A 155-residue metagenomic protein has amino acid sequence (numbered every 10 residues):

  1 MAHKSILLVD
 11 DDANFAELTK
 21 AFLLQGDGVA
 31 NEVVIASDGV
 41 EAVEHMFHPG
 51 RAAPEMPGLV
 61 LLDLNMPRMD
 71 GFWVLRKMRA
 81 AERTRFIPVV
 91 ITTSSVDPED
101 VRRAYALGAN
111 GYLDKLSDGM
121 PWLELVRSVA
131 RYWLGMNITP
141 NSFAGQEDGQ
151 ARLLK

Functional and structural regions predicted by a protein language model:
H3, V29, E55-G58, R83-P88: His-Asp phosphorelay/catalytic-motif detector in bacterial-type signaling
H3-L24, V60: Conserved acidic segment of CheY-like receiver
I35-L59: Acidic, metal-coordinating helix/loop segments flanking the phosphotransfer/catalytic sites of two-component signaling
E41, S117-V129, I138-S142: C-terminal output helix
D63, T93: Active-site residues of response regulator receiver
M66: Receiver (REC) domain active-site loop signature in two-component systems and cognate sites in sensor histidine kinases
N110: Short, glycine/charged-rich "phosphate-handling" switch motifs in NTP-dependent and phosphotransfer domains
